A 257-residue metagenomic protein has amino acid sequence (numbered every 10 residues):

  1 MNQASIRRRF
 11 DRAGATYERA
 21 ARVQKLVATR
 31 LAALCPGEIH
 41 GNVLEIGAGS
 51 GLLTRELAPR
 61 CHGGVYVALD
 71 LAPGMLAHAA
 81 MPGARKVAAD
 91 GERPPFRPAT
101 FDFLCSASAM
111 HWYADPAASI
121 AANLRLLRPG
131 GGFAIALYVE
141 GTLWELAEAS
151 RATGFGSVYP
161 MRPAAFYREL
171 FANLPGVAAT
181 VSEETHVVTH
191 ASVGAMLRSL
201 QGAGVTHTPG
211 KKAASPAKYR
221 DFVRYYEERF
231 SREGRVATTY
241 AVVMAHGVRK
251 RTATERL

Functional and structural regions predicted by a protein language model:
M1-A13: N-terminal, positively charged/glycine-rich alpha-helical extensions of SAM-dependent methyltransferases
R22-H40: Conserved alpha-helix/loop element of class I SAM-dependent methyltransferases that forms part of the SAM/SAH-binding
L44-P94: Class I SAM-dependent methyltransferase SAM/SAH-binding core
S50-L52, A178-L257: Conserved Class I S-adenosyl-L-methionine
E92-L104: A short acidic, Gly/Pro-enriched loop at the edge of an enzyme's catalytic core that lines a small-molecule cofactor
F103-P116: A short SAM/SAH-binding and catalytic strip from SAM-dependent methyltransferases
A117-G132: A short glycine-rich, Lys/Arg-flanked "PGG" loop and its adjoining helix->strand segment in the class I
G130-V193, T206-P216: Conserved catalytic/acceptor-binding region of the Class I
